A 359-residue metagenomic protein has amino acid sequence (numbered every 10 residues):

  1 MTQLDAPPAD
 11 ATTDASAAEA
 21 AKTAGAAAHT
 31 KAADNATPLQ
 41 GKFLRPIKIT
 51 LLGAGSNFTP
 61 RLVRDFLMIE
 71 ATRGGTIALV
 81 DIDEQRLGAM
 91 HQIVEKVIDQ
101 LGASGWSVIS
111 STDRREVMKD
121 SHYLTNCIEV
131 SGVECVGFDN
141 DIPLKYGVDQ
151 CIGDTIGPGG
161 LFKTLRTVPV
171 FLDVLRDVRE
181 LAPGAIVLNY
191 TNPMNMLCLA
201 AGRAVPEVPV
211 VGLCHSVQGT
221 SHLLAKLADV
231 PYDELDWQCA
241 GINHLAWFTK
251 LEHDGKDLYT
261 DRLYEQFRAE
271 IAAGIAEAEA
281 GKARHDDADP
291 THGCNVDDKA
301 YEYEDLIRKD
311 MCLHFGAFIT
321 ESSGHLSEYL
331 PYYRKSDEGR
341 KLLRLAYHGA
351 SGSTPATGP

Functional and structural regions predicted by a protein language model:
M1-A21: N-terminal acidic, proline/glycine-rich, low-complexity intrinsically disordered segments
K48-T50: Conserved beta-strand elements of the Class I
G55: Conserved glycine-rich cofactor-binding loop
P60, I186, Y190-D254: Rossmann-fold dinucleotide-binding core
M68-A103: Glycine-rich phosphate-binding loop and adjoining beta1-alpha1-beta2 segment of Rossmann-like nucleotide-binding folds
S107-D120: Short acidic low-complexity segments
E134-A204: Rossmann-fold NAD(P)-binding glycine/threonine-rich loop
P231-P359: Long, compositionally biased stretches enriched for glycine and/or charged residues
